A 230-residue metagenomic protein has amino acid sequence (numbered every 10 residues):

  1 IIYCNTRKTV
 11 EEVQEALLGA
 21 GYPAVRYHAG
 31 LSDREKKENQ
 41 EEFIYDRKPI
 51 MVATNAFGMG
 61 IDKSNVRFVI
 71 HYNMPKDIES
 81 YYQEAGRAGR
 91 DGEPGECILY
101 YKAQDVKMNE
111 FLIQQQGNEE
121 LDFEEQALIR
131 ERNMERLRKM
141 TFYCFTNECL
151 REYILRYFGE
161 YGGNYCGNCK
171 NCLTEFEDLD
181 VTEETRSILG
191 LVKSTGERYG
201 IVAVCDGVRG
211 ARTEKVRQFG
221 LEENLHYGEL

Functional and structural regions predicted by a protein language model:
I1-E124, E135, G159-N164, K170-N171: Helicase motor core with emphasis on the C-terminal RecA-like subdomain
F43, Y101, C144, V192-G196: Short helix-to-turn junction characteristic of helix-turn-helix DNA-binding domains, especially the helix
E84, L112, Y143, Y157 (+2 more regions): Residues that form generic nucleotide/phosphate-binding pockets
M108, L121-F123, R132-N133, E152 (+1 more regions): Accessory DNA-binding and partner-docking regions appended to nucleic-acid-acting proteins, especially the terminal
N118-E119, Q126-E131, C144-N147: ATP-dependent helicase/translocase motor core
N133-Y161: C-terminal accessory regions
